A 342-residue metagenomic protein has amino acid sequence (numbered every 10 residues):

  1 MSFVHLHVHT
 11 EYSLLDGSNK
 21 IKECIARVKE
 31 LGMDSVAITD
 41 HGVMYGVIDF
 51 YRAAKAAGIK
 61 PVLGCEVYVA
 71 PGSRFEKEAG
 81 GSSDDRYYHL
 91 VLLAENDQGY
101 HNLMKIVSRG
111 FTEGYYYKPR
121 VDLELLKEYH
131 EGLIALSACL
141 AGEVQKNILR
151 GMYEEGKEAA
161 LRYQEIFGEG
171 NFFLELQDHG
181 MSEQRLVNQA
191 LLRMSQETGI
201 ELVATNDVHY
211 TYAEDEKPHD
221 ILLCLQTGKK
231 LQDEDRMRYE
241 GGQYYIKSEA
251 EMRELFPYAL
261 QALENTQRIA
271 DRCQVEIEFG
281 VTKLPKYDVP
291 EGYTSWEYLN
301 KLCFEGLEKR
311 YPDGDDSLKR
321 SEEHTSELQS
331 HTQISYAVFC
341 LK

Functional and structural regions predicted by a protein language model:
M1-E322, S326, S335: Phosphodiester-processing cores and adjacent nucleic acid-binding clamps
E327-K342: Short "domain-exit" segments at the C-terminal end of structured domains
